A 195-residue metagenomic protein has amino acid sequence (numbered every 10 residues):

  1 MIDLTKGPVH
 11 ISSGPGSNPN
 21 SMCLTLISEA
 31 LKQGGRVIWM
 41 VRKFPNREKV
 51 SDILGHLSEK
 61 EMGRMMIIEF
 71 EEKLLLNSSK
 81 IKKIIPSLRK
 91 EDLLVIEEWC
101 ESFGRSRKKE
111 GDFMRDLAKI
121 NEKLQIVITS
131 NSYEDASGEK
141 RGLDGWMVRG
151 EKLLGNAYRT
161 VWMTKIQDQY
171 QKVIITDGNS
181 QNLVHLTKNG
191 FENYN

Functional and structural regions predicted by a protein language model:
I2-L4, E29-K32, E59-K60, I85-R89 (+1 more regions): Conserved catalytic network of the ASCE P-loop NTPase/AAA+ motor domain
L4-K80: Conserved P-loop
V9, V37, E91-I96, I126: Generic beta-sheet signal
F44-N46, E72-L74, C100-E101, S132-A136 (+1 more regions): Conserved nucleotide-binding/hydrolysis micro-motifs of P-loop NTPases
V50-S51, S78, R105-R107, G138-R141: Short, well-ordered secondary-structure micro-motifs
M62-M65, K90-L93, N121-N131: Loop/turn-to-beta-strand initiation segments
F70-K123: Phosphate-binding/switch loop-helix module in NTP-utilizing enzymes
L124-N195: Phosphate-binding/switch region of NTP-binding enzymes
